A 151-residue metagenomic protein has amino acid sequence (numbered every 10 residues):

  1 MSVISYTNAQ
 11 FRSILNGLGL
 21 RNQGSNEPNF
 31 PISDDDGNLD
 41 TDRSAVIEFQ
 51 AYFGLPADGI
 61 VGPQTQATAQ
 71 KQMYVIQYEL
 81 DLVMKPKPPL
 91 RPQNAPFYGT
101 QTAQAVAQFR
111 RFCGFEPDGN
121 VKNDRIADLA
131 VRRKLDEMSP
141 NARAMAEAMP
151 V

Functional and structural regions predicted by a protein language model:
M1-V151: Cell-envelope/ECM-targeting effectors and their regulatory/trafficking segments
